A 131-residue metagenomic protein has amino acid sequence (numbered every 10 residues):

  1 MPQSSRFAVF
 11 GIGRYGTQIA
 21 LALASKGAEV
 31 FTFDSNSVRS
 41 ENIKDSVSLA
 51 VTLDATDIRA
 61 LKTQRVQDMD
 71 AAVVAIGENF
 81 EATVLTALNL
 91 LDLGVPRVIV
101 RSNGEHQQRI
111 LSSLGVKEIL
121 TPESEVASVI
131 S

Functional and structural regions predicted by a protein language model:
M1-S131: Cytosolic regulatory regions of ion transport systems
